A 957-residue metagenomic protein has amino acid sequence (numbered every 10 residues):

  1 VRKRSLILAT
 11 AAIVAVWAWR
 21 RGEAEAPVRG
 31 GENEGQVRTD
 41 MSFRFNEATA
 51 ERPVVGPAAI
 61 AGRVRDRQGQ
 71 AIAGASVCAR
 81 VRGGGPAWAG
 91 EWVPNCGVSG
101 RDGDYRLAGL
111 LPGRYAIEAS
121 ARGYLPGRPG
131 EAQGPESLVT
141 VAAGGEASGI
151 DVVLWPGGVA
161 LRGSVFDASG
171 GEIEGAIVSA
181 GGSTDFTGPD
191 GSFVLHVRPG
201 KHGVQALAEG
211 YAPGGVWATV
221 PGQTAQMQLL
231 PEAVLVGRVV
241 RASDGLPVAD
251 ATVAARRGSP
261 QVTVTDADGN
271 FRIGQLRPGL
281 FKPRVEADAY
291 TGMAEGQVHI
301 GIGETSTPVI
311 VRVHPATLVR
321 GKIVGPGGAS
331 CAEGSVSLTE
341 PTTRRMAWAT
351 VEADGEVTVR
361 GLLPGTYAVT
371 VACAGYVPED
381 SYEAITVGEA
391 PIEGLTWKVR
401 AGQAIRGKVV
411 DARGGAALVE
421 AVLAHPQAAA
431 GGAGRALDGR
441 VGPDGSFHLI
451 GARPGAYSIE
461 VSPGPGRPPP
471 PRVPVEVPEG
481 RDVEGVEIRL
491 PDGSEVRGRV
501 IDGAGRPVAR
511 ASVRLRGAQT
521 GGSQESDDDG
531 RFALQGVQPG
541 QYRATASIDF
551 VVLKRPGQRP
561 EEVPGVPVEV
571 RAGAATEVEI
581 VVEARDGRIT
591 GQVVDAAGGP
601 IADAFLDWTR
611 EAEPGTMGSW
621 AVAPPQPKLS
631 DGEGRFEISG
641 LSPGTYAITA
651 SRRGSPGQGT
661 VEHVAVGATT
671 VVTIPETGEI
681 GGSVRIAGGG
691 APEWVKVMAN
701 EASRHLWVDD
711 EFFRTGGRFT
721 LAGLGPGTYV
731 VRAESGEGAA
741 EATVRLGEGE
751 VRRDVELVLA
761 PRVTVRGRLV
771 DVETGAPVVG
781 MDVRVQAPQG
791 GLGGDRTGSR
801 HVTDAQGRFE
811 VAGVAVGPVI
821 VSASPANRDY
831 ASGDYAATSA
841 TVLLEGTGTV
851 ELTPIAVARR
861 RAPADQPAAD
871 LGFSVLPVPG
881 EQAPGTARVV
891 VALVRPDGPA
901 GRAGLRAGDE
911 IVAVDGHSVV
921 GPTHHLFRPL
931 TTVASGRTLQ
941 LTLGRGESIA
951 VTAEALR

Functional and structural regions predicted by a protein language model:
A58, R67-W88, P112, D167-G182 (+10 more regions): Short, ordered, surface-exposed loop/turn motifs in non-cytosolic proteins
A58-D66, G103, V152, V159-D167 (+21 more regions): A short, amphipathic beta-strand motif
G85-A108, E172, G181-H196, A218 (+7 more regions): Short, acidic Ser/Thr/Gly-rich low-complexity loop/linker segments typical of extracellular and cell-surface proteins
R106-A116, V194-G203, R272-L280, T358-A368 (+6 more regions): Short Pro-Gly-centered beta-turn/loop motif in secreted/extracellular proteins
R114, E118-S137, Q205-W217, L280 (+9 more regions): A short, solvent-exposed loop/turn motif at the edges and junctions of modular extracellular/periplasmic domains
P818, N827, G833-A837, A913-T942: PDZ domains, with a preference for the canonical peptide-binding region formed by the helix
E851-L893, L930-T932, Q940, A950-R957: PDZ/PDZ-like peptide-tail recognition elements
Q882-A883, R895-D909: PDZ/PDZ-like domain micro-motif
